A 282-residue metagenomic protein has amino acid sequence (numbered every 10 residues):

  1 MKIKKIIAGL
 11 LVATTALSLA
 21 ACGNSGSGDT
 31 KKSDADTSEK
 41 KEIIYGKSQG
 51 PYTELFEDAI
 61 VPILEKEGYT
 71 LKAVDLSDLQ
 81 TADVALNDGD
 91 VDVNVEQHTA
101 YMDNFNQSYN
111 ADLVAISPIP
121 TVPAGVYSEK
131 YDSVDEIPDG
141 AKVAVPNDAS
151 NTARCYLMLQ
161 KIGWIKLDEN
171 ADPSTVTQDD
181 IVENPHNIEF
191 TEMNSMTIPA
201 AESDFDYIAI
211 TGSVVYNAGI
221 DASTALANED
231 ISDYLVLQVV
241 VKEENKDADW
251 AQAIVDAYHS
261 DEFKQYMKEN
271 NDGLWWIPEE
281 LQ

Functional and structural regions predicted by a protein language model:
L17-A21: C-terminal motif of bacterial Sec signal peptides marking the signal peptidase cleavage site
G26-I44, L64-K66, T70, V134-G140: Immediate post-signal peptide segment of exported/extracytoplasmic ligand-binding proteins
Q49-K72: Short, polar/charged alpha-helical segment
A73-V84, A171-A200: Short helix-initiation/N-cap motifs at beta->coil->alpha
N104-I116, K130-D132, D204, N217-N228: Ligand-binding "clamshell"
I116-I165, K264-Q265: A conserved helix-loop-strand patch within extracytoplasmic ligand-binding domains of the periplasmic binding
P123-V134, L235-A248: A bilobed periplasmic-binding-protein/Venus flytrap-type ligand-binding module shared by bacterial periplasmic
A149-T175, V255-Q282: Ligand-binding clefts/hinges and TM-proximal coupling segments of bilobed small-molecule sensing domains
